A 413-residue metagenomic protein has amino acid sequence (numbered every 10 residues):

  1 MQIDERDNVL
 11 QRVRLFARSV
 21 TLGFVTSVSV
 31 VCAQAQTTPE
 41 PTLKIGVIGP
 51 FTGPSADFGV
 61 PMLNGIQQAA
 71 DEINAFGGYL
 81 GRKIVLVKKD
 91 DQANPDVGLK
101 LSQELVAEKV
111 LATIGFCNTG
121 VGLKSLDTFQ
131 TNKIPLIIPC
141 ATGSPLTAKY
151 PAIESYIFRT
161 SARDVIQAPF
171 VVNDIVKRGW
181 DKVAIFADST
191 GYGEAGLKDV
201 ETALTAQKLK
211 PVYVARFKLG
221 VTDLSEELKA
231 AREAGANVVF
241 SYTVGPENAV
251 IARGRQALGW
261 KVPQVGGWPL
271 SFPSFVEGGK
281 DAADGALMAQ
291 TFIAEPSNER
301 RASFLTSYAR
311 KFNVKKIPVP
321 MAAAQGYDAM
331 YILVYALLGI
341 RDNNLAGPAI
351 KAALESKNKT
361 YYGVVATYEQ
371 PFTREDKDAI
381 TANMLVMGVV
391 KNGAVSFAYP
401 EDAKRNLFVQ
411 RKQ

Functional and structural regions predicted by a protein language model:
M1-L15: N-terminal secretory signal peptides that target proteins for export/translocation
Q2-E5, A33-Q413: Extracytosolic ligand-binding ectodomains
R12-V13, V30-Q34: N-terminal twin-arginine translocation
V13-L15, S19, T160, A309: Hydrophobic alpha-helical segments, especially transmembrane helices and their immediate juxtamembrane helical caps
R18-V30: Bacterial N-terminal signal peptides
